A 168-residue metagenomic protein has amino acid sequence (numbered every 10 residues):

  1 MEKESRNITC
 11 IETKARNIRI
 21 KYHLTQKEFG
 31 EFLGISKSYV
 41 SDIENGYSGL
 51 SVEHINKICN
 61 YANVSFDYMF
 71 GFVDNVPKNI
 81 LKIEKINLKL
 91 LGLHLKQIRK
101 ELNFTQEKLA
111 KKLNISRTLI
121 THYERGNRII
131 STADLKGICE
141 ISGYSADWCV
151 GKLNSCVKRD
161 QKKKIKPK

Functional and structural regions predicted by a protein language model:
M1-K21, P77-E101: A short, Lys/Arg-rich alpha-helix, primarily the initiator
T13-E28, F32, K57, L93-K108 (+1 more regions): Short basic helix-loop element that most often maps to the first helix and adjoining turn of HTH DNA-binding modules
A15, F29-G30, V40-I43, M69 (+4 more regions): Conserved hydrophobic/aromatic packing and binding residues within compact polymer-binding modules
H23, G49, N60-N63, N103 (+1 more regions): Short, conserved sequence motifs enriched in acidic/basic residues, glycine, and aromatics that mark functional "hot
L33-L50, N114-I129: Recognition helix of helix-turn-helix/homeodomain-like DNA-binding domains that insert into the DNA major groove
E53-Y68, A133-W148: DNA major-groove recognition helix of helix-turn-helix/homeodomain DNA-binding modules
G71-L90, H94-Q97, V150-K168: Short, charged recognition helix plus adjacent turn of helix-turn-helix-like nucleic-acid-binding domains
